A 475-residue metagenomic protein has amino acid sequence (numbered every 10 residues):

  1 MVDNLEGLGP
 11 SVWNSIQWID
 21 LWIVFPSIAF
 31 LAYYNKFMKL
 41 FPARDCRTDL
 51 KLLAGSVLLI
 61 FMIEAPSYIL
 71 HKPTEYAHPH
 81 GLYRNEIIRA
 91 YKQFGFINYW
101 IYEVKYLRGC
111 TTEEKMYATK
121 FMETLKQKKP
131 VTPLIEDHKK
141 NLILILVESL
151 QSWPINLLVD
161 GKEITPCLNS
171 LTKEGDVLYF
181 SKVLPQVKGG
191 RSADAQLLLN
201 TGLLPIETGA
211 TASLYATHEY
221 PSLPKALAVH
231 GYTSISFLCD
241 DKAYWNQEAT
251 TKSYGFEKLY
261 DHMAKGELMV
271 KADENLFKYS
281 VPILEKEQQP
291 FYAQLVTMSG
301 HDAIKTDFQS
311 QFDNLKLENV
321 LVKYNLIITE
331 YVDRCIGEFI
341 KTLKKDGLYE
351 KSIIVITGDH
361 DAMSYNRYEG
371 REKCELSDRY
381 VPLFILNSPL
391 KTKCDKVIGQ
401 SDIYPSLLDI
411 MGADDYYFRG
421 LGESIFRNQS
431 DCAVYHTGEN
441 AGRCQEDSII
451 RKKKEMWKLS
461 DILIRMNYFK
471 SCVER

Functional and structural regions predicted by a protein language model:
M1-K140, L157-T165, T172-K173, T217 (+1 more regions): N-terminal secretory/membrane-targeting segments
K120-R475: Solvent-exposed soluble domains appended to multi-pass membrane proteins
